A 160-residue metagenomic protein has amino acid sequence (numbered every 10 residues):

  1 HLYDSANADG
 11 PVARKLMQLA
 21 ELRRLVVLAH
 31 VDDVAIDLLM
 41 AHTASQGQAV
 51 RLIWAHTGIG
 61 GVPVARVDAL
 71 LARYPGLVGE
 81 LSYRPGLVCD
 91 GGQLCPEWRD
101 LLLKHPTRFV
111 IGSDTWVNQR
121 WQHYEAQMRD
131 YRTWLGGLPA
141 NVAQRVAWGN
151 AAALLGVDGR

Functional and structural regions predicted by a protein language model:
H1-A6: Active-site groove signature of glycoside hydrolases
N7-A8, Q122: Short helix-capping and inter-helix turn/linker motifs at the boundaries of alpha-helical repeat units
D9-I111: Catalytic pocket-lining loop regions of alpha/beta-barrel enzymes, especially the amidohydrolase/enolase/GH5 lineages
A20, G79, D114, A143 (+1 more regions): Conserved, mostly hydrophobic/aromatic
D33-V34, V117-Q119: Short glycine-enriched loops at secondary-structure junctions
L39-A41, R66, L81, G91-Q93 (+5 more regions): General "foldedness" signal
T107-R108, N118-R160: Mid-to-C-terminal alpha-helical segments outside catalytic/metal-binding sites
